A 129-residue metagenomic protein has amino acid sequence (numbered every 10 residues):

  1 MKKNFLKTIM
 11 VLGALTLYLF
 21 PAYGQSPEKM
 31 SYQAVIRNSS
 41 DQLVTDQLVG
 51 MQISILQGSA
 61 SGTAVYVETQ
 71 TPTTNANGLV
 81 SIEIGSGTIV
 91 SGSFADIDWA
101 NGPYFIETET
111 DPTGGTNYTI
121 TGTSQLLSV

Functional and structural regions predicted by a protein language model:
K2-V129: Family-positioned intrinsically disordered, low-complexity linker/tail segments enriched in G/S/T/P and charged
